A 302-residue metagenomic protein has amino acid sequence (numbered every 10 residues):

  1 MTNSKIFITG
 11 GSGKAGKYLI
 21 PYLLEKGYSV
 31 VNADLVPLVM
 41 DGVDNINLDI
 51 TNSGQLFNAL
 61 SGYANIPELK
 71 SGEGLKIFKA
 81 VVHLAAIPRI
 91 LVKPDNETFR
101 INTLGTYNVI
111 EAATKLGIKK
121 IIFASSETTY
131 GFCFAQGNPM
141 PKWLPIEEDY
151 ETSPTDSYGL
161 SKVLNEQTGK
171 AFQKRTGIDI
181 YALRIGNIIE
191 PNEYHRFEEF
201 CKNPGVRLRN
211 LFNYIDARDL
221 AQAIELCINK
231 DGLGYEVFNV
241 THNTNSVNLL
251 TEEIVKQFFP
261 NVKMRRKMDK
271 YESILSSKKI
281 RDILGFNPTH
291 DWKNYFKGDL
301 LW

Functional and structural regions predicted by a protein language model:
I6-K26: N-terminal Rossmann NAD(P)H-binding glycine-rich loop of SDR-like oxidoreductase domains
I50-I101: NAD(P)H-binding glycine-rich loop region in Rossmannoid oxidoreductase-like domains and their noncatalytic homologs
R100, Q136-G177: Catalytic helix-loop patch of NAD(P)-dependent Rossmann-fold dehydrogenases
N108-T155: Conserved Rossmann-fold NAD(P)-dependent oxidoreductase catalytic core, especially the SDR/UDP-sugar
S125, E166-P191: Conserved beta-loop-beta element that borders a ligand/cofactor-binding pocket
E148-S153, A182-I215: A conserved pocket-lining segment of Rossmann-fold NAD(P)-dependent short-chain dehydrogenase/reductase
R175-D179, E190-K202, C227-V237: Glycine/proline-rich active-site loop of Rossmann-fold NAD(P)-dependent oxidoreductases
R218-W302: C-terminal substrate-binding subdomain of Rossmann-fold SDR/epimerase-dehydratase oxidoreductases
